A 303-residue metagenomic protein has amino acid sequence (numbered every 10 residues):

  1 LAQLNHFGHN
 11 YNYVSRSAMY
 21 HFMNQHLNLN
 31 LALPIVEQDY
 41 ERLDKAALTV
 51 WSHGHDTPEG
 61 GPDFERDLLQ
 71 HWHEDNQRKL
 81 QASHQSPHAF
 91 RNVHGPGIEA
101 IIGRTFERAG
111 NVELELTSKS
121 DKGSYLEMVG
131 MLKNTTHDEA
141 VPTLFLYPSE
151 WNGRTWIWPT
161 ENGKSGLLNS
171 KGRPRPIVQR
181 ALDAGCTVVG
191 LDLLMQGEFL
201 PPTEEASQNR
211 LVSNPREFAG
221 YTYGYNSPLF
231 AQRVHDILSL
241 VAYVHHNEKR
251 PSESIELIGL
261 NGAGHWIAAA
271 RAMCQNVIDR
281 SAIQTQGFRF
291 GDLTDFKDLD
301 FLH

Functional and structural regions predicted by a protein language model:
L1-P142, L146-W156, N162-R173, Q179-T187 (+3 more regions): Alpha/beta-hydrolase-fold serine-hydrolase catalytic core, especially in secreted/extracellular enzymes
L257-I267: Gly/Ala-rich beta-loop-alpha elbow adjacent to hydrolase catalytic centers
A268-A272: Short, hydrophobic alpha-helix immediately C-terminal to the catalytic nucleophile
